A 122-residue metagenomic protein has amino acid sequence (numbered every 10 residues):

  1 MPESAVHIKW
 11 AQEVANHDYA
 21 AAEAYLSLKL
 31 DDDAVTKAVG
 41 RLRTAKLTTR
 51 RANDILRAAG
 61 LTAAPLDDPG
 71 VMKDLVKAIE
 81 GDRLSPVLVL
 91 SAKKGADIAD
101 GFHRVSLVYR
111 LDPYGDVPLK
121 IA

Functional and structural regions predicted by a protein language model:
M1-L66: An acidic, glycine-rich, mixed-charge low-complexity segment common to nucleic-acid enzymes
P2-A11, A15, L84-A122: A short, basic-hydrophobic beta/loop patch
D32, M72-D74, R104: Sparse, context-dependent recognition of short Cys/His-centered cofactor- or disulfide-binding micro-motifs
R41-D97, Y109: Short alpha-helix boundary/capping and kink motifs at helix termini
